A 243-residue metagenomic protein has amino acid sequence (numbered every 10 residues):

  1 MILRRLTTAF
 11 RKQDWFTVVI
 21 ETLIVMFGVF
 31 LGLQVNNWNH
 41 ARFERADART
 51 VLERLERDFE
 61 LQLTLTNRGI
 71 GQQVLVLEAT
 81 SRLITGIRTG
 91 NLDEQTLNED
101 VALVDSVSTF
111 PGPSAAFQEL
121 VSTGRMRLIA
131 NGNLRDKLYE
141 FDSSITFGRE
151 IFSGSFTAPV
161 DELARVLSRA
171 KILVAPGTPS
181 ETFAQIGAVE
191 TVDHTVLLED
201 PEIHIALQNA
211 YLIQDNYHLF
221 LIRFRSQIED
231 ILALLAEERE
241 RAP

Functional and structural regions predicted by a protein language model:
M1-F16, F30, N37-P243: Long, hydrophobic alpha-helical segments that serve as membrane-spanning/inserting helices
V19-L33: Hydrophobic membrane-insertion alpha-helices, especially the h-region of bacterial N-terminal signal peptides
